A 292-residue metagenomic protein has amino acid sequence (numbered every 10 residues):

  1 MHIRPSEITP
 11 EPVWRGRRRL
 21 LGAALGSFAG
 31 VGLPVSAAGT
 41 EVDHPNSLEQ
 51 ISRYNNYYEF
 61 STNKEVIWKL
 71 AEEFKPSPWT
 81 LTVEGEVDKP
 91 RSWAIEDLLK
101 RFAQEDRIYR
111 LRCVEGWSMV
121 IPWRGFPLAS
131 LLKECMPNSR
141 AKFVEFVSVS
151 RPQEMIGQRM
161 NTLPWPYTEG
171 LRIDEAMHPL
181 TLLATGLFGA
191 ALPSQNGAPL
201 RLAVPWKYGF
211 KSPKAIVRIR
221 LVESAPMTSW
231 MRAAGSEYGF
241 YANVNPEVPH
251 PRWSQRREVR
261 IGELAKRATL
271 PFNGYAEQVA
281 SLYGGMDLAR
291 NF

Functional and structural regions predicted by a protein language model:
M1-G16, S27-A29: N-terminal secretory signal peptides
H2-I8, P34-S47: Short, charged low-complexity linear motifs
S6, R17-R19, A203, R220: Small/flexible residues
R17-A37: N-terminal export signals
G39-F292: Structured, non-membrane catalytic/scaffold regions adjacent to prosthetic-group chemistry
